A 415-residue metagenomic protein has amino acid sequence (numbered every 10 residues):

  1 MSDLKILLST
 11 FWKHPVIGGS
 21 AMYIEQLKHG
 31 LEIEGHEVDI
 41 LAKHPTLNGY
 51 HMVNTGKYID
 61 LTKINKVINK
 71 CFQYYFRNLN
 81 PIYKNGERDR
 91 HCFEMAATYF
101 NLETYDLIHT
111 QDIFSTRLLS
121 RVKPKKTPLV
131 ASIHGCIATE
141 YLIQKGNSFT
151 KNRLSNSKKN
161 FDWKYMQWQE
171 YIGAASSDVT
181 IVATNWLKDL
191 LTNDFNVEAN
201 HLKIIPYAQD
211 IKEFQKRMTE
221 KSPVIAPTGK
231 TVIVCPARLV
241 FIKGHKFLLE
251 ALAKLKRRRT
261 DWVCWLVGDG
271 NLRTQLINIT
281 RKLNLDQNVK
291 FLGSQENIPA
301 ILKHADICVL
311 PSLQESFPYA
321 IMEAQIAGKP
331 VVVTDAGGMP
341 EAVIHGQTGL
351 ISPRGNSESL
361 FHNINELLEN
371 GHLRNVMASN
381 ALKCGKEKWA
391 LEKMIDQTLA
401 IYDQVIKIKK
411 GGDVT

Functional and structural regions predicted by a protein language model:
S9-I17, K28-E87: N-terminal strand-loop element at the rim of the active site of nucleotide-sugar-dependent glycosyltransferases
K70-N80, V130-W168: Acceptor-binding helix/loop patch of EC 2.4 sugar-transfer enzymes, predominantly nucleotide-sugar-dependent
W186, A208: Carbohydrate-associated surface elements
A226-K243, L249-L252: Conserved donor-binding/catalytic core segment of Leloir-type glycosyltransferases
S294, L313: Aromatic "clamp/platform" in nucleotide-sugar-dependent glycosyltransferases that forms part of the donor/acceptor
P330-V333, V343: Short hydrophobic beta-strand element within catalytic cores of glycosyltransferases and related nucleotide-activated
H345-G346, L350-S357, E366-G371: Conserved acidic donor-binding segment of nucleotide-sugar-dependent glycosyltransferases
S359, E366, L373-K388, M394-A400: A short, well-ordered alpha-helix in the C-terminal region of glycosyltransferases
